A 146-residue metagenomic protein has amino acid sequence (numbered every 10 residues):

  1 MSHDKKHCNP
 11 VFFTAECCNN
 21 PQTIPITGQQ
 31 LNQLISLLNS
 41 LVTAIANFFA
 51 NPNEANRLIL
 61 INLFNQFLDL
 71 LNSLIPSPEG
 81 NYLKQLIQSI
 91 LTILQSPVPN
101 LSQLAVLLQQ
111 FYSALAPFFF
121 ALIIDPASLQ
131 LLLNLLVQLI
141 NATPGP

Functional and structural regions predicted by a protein language model:
H3-P146: A taxonomically broad motif for mature regions of secreted/extracellular, amphipathic or lipid/surface-interacting
